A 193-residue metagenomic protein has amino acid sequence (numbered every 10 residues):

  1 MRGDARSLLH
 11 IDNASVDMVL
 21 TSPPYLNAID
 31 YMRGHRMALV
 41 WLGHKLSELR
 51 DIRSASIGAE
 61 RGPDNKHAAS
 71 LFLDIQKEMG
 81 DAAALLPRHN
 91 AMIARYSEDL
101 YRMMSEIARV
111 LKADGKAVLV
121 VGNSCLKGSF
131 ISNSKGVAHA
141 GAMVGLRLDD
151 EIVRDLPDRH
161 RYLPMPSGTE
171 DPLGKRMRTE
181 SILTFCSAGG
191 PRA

Functional and structural regions predicted by a protein language model:
M1-L119, N123-A193: Class I S-adenosyl-L-methionine-dependent methyltransferase catalytic core
